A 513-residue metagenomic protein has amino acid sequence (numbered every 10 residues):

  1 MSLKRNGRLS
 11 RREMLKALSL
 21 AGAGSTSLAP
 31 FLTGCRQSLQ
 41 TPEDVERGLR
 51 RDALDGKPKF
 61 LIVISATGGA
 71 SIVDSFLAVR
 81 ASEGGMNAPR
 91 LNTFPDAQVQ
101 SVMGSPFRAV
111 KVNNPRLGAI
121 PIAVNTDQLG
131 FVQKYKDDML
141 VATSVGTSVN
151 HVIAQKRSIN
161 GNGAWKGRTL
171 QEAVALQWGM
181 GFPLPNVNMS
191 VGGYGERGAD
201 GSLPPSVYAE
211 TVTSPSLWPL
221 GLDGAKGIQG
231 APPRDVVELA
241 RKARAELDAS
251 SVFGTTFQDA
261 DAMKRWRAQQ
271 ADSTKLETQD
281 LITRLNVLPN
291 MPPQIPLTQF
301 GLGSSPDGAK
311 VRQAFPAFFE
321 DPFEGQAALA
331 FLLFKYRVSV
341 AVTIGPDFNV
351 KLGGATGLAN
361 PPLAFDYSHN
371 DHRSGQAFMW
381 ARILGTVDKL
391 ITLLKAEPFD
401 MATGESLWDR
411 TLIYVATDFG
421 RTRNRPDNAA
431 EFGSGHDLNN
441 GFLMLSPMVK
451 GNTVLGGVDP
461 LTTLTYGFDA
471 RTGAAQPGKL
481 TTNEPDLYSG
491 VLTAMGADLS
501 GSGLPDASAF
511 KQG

Functional and structural regions predicted by a protein language model:
M1-G513: Ligand-binding pockets and gating/stacking loops
